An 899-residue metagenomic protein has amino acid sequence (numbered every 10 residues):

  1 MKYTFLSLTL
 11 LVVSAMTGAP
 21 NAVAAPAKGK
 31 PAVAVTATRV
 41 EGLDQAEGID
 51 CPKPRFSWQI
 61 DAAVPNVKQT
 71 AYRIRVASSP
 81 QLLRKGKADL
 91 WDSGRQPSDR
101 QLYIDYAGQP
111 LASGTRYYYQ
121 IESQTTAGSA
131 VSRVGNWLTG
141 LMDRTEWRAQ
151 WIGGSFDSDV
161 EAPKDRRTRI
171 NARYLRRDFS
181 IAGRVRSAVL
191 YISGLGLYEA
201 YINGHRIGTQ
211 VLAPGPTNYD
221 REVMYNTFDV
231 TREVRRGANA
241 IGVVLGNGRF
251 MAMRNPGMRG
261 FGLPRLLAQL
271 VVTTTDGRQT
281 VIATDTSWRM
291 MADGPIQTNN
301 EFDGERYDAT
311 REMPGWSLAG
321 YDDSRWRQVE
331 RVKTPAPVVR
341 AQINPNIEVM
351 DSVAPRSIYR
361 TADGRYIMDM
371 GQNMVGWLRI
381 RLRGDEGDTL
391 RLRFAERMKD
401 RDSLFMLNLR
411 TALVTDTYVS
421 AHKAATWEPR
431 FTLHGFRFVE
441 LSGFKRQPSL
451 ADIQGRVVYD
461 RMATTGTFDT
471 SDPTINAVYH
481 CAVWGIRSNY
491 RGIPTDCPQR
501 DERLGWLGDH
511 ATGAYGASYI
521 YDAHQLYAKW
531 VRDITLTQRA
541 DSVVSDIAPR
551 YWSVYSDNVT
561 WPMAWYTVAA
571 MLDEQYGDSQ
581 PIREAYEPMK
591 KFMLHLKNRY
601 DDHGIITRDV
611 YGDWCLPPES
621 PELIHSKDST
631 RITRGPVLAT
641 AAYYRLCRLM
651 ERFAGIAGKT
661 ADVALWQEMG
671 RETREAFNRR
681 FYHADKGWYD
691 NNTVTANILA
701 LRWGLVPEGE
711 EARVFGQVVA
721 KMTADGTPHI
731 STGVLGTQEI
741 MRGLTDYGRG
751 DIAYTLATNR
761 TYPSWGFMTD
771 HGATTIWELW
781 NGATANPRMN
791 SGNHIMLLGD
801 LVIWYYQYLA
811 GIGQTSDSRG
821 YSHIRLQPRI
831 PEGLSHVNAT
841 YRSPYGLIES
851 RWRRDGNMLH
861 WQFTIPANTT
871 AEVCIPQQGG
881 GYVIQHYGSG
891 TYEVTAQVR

Functional and structural regions predicted by a protein language model:
M1-P31: Bacterial Sec-dependent N-terminal signal peptides
G29-R116, Q120-R500, G508-D509, Q525-L526 (+4 more regions): Extracellular/oxidizing-compartment recognition motifs
P163-I170, G215-Y219, D229-T231, P256-F261 (+16 more regions): Alpha-helix capping and helix-loop boundary segments enriched in small/acidic/polar residues
A188-I192, I202, W377-E396, L441-S442 (+5 more regions): Alpha-helical support elements that line or immediately flank enzyme active sites and cofactor-binding pockets
L197, R265-L267, D285-A292, P448-C481 (+8 more regions): Active-site acid/base region of carbohydrate-active enzymes
I241, E305-D308, D501-E502, I520 (+7 more regions): C-terminal capping/lid segments that line or modulate ligand- or cofactor-binding pockets
R265-Q269, I282-W316, G320, A341-D351 (+3 more regions): Non-catalytic C-terminal accessory modules of carbohydrate-active enzymes
